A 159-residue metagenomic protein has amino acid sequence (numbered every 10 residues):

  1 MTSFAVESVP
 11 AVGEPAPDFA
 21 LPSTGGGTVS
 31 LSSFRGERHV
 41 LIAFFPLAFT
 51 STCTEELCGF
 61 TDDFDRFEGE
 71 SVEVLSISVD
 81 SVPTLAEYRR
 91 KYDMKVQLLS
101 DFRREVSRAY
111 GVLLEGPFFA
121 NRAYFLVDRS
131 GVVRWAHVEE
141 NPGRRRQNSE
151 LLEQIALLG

Functional and structural regions predicted by a protein language model:
M1-G159: Chalcogenol-based redox active-site neighborhoods
